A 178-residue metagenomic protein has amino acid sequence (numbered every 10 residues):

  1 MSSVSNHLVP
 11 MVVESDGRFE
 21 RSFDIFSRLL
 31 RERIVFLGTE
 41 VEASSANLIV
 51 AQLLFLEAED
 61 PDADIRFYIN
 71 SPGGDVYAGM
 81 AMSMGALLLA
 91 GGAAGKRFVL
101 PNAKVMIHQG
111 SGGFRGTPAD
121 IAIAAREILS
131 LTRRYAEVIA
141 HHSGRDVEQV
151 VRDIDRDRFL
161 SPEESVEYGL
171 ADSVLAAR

Functional and structural regions predicted by a protein language model:
M1-R178: Terminal-region recognition feature
